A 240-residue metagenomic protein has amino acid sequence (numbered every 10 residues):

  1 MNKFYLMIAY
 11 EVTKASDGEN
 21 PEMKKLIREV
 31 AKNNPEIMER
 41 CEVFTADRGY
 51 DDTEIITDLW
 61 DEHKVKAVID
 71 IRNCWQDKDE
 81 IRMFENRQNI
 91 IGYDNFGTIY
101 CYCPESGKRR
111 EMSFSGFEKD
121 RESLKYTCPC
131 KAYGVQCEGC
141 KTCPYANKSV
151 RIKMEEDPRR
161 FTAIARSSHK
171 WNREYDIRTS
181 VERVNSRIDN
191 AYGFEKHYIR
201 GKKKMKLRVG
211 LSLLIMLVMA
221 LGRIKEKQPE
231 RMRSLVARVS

Functional and structural regions predicted by a protein language model:
M1-K64, V68-W75: Polybasic low-complexity intrinsically disordered regions
Y5, N95-T98, G107, L124 (+1 more regions): Detector for glycine-centered tight turns/loop "hinges" at secondary-structure junctions
A15, A132, R173-D176: Alpha-helix N-cap/loop-to-helix boundary motif
C41, C74, C101-C103, C128-C130 (+1 more regions): Generic recognition of cysteine residues
I81-E118, M154-R200: Short amphipathic alpha-helical "interface-anchor" segments enriched in bulky aromatics
K119-A163: Long, low-complexity, polar/charged, intrinsically disordered or flexibly structured peripheral segments
H169-S240: Basic, amphipathic alpha-helical segments enriched in Lys/Arg and hydrophobic/aromatic residues
